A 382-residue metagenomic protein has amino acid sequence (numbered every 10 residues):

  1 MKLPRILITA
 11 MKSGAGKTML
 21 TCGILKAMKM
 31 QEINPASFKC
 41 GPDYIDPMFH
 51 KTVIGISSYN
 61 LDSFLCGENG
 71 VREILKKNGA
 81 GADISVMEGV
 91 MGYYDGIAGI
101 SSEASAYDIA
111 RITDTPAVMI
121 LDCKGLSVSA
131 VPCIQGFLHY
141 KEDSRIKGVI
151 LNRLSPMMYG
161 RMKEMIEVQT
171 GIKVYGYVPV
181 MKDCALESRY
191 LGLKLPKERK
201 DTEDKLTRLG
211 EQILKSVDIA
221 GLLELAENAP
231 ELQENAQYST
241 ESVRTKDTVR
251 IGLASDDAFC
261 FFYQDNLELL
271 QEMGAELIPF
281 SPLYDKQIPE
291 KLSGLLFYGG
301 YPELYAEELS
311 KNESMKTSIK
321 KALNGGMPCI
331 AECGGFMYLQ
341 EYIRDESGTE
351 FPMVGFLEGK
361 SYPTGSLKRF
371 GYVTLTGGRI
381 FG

Functional and structural regions predicted by a protein language model:
K2-M19, L25-T113, L121-G148, P156-G160: ATP-dependent carboxylate-amine ligase catalytic core
R5, I33-A36, T248-R250, E276 (+1 more regions): Residues that mark the start of a beta-strand
K39, V174-K182, E276-Y284: Beta-strand->loop->alpha-helix junctions that form or flank phosphate-binding loops in nucleotide-handling enzymes
A110, K215, R244-D247, F259-Q271 (+3 more regions): C-terminal and late-domain segments of enzyme folds
T115, I172, N324-M327: A short helix->loop->beta-strand "cap" motif at the edges of active sites that frequently abuts
V128-V243: Internal gly/pro-rich beta-alpha loop/helix module that stabilizes soluble enzyme cofactors or their anionic handles
V243, T248-E313, T317-A322: Phosphate-binding active sites in nucleotide-utilizing proteins
P302-F381: Cysteine-nucleophile active-site neighborhood
